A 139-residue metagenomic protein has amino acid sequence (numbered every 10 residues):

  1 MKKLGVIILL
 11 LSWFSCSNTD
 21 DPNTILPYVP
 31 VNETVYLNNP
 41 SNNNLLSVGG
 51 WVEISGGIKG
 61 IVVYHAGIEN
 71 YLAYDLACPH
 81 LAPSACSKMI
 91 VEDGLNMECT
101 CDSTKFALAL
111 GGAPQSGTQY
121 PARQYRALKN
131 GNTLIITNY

Functional and structural regions predicted by a protein language model:
M1-L4: Positively charged n-region of N-terminal signal peptides that target proteins for export
L11-S15: C-terminal motif of bacterial Sec signal peptides marking the signal peptidase cleavage site
T19-D93, A107-G111, R123-Y139: N-terminal pre-ligand scaffold of iron-sulfur
C78, C99-C101: Short cysteine clusters
G94, E98: Cys/His-rich short segments
P114-Q115: Acidic, glycine-rich flexible loop segments
